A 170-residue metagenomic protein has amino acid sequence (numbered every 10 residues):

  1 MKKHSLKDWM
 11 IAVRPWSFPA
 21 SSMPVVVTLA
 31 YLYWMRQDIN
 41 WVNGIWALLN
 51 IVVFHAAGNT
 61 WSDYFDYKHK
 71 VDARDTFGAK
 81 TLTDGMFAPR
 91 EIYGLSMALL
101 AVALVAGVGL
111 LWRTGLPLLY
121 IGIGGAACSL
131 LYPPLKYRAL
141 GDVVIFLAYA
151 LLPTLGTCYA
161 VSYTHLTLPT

Functional and structural regions predicted by a protein language model:
M1-W46, G141-D142: Topogenic membrane-insertion module of multi-pass membrane proteins
K2, K80-S162: Intramembrane alpha-helical segments
P24, N50, F54, G58 (+2 more regions): Alpha-helical transmembrane segments of multipass membrane proteins
V27, Y31, G58-W61, G156-A160: Alpha-helical membrane-inserting segments
M35, F65-H69, A160-V161: Membrane-interfacial segments
D38-W61, Y120-I123, L166: Membrane-embedded alpha-helical segments that form the functional core of polytopic membrane enzymes, especially those
V53-G78: Acidic (Asp/Glu-rich) catalytic motifs at the cytosolic membrane interface
T164-T170: Conserved small/polar residues in nucleotide/adenosyl-binding loops
